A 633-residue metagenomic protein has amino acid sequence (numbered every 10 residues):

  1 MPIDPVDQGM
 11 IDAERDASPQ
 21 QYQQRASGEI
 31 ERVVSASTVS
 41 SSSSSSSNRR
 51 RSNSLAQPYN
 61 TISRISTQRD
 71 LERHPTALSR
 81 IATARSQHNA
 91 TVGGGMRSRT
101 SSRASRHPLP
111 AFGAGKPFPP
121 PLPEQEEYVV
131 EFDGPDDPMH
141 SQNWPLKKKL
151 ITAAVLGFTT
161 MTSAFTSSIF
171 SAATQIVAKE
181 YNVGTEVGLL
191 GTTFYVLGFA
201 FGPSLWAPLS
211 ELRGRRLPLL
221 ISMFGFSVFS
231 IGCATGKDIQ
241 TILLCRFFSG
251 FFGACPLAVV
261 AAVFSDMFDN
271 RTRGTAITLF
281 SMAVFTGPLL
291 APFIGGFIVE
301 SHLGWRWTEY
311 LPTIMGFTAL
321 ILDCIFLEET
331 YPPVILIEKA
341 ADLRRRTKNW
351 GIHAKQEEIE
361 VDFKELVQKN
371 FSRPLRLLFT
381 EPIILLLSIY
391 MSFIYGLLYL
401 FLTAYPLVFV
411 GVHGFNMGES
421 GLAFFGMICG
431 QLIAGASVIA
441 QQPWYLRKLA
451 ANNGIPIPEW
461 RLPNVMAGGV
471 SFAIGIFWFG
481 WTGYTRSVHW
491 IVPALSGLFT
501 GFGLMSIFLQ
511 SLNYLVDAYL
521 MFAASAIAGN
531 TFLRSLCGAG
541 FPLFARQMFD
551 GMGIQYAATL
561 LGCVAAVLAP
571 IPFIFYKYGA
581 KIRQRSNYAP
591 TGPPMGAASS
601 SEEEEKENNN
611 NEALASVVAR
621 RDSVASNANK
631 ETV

Functional and structural regions predicted by a protein language model:
M1-K148, L327-N370, W444-P458, A580-V633: Intrinsically disordered, low-complexity terminal tails of fungal membrane proteins
G134, K148-T185, W206, P256 (+1 more regions): Extracytoplasmic
A164, T193-V196, P218, I231-A234 (+6 more regions): C-terminal transmembrane bundle
T166, E180-N182, L205, R213-G214 (+5 more regions): Helix-breaking motifs and short loop linkers at transmembrane-helix boundaries and internal kinks in secondary membrane
F201-Q240: Conserved MFS/SLC helix-loop-helix module at the cytosolic interface between two early adjacent transmembrane helices
L219, D238-R246, A258, G304 (+3 more regions): Short hydrophobic/alpha-helical segments at membrane-entry points of transmembrane helices in Major Facilitator
C245-F285: Cytoplasmic helix-loop-helix junction between adjacent transmembrane helices in 12-TM secondary transporters
T272-E300, Y310-A319, G430-S437, T531-F541: Glycine-rich segments within core transmembrane alpha-helices of 12-TM secondary carriers
